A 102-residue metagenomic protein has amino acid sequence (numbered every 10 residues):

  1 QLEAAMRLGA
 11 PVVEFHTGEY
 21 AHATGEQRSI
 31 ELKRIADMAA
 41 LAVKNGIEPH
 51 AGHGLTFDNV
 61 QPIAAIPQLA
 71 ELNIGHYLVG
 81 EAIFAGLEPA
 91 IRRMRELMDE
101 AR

Functional and structural regions predicted by a protein language model:
Q1, E31-M38, N59, I63 (+1 more regions): A general structural detector for well-ordered alpha-helical segments in enzyme core domains, enriched
Q1-A42: Histidine/lysine/aspartate-rich catalytic loop segments that bind and position anionic ligands
Q1-G9, A51, L55-L69: Catalytic cores of alpha/beta
V13-T24, P67-L87: Glycine-rich phosphate-binding active-site loops on the catalytic face of alpha/beta enzymes
G18-Y20, I47-E48, G52-D58, Y77-V79: Active-site beta-loop-alpha junctions enriched in small/polar residues
R28, G80-R102: C-terminal helical cap(s) of enzyme catalytic domains, especially alpha/beta-barrels
M38-P49, A101: A structural motif corresponding to the C-terminal end of an alpha-helix and its immediate exit/capping segment
A40-K44, P62-Q68, E96: Short basic/hydrophobic patches in alpha-helices and adjacent helix-turn junctions that form amphipathic surface motifs
